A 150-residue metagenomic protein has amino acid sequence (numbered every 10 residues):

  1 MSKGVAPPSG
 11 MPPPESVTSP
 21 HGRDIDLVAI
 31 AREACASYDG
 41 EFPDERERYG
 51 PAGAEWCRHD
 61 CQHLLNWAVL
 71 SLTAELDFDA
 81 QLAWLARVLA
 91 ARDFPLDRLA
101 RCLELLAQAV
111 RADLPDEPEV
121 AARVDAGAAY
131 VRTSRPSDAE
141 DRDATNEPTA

Functional and structural regions predicted by a protein language model:
M1-A150: Core of compact, soluble alpha-helical bundle domains
